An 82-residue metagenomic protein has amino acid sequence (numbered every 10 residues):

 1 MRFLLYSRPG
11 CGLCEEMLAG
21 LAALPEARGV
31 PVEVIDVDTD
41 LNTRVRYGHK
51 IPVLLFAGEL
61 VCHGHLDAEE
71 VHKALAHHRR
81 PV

Functional and structural regions predicted by a protein language model:
M1-A23: Local sequence-structure signature of Cys/Sec-based thiol-disulfide redox active-site neighborhoods
E16-A19, R46, L66: Generic recognition of short, well-ordered alpha-helical segments
A19-P25, G29-V30, G48-K50: Conserved segment of the thioredoxin-like fold in thiol-based oxidoreductases
V30-L41: Thiol-based oxidoreductase modules, predominantly thioredoxin-like and allied folds used for disulfide exchange
D40-P52: Short Fe-S-cluster ligation motifs
P52-L60: A short, hydrophobic beta-strand/beta-hairpin element that forms part of a small beta-sheet core
E59-V82: Non-catalytic, surface beta->alpha helical segment in thiol-disulfide oxidoreductase systems
